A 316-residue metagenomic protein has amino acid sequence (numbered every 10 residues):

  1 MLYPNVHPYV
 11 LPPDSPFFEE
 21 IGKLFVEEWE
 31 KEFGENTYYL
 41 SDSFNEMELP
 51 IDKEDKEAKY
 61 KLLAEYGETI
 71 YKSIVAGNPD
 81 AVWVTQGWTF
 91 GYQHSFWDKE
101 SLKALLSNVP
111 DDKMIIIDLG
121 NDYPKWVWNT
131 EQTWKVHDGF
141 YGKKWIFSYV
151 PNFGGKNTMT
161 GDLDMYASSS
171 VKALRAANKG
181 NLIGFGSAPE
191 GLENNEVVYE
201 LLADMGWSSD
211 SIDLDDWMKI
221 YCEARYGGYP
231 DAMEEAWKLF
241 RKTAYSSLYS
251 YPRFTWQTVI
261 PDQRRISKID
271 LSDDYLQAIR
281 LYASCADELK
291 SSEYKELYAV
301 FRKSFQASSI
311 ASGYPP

Functional and structural regions predicted by a protein language model:
M1-P230, E234-E235, R241, R302 (+1 more regions): Catalytic-core regions of glycoside hydrolase
P50, E54, S95, D210 (+3 more regions): Short alpha-helical interface elements
D231-P252, I260: Substrate-binding clefts and catalytic carboxylate motifs of secreted carbohydrate-active enzymes
Y251-P316: Histidine-centered catalytic/metal-binding microenvironments
